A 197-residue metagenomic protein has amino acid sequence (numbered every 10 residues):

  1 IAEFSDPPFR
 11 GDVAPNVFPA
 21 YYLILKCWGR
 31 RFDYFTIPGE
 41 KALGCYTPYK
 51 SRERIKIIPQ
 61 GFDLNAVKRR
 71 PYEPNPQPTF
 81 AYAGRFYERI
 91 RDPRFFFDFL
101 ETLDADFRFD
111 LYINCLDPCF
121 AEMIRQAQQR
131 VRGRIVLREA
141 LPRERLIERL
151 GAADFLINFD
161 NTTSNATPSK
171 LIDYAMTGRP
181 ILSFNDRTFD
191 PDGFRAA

Functional and structural regions predicted by a protein language model:
A2-N16: A short, histidine- and acid-enriched strand-loop-helix "catalytic/donor-clamping" loop that lines the nucleotide-sugar
P8, V17-F35: Membrane-proximal helix-turn-helix segments that form the acceptor-binding/catalytic region of lipid-linked
V13, G61-P78: Acidic anion/phosphate-binding donor-loop and adjacent secondary structure in glycosyltransferase catalytic cores
C27-R30, P142-A153, M176: Short acidic alpha-helix that forms the nucleotide-activated donor recognition element in Leloir-type transferases
D33, L150-N165: Acidic donor-binding loop of glycosyltransferase active sites
K41, Q60-G61: Carbohydrate-associated surface elements
E73-I90, F97-E101: Conserved donor-binding/catalytic core segment of Leloir-type glycosyltransferases
Q77, I113-C115, A121-R145: Nucleotide-activated donor-binding/catalytic signature segment of Leloir-type glycosyltransferases, i.e., the conserved
